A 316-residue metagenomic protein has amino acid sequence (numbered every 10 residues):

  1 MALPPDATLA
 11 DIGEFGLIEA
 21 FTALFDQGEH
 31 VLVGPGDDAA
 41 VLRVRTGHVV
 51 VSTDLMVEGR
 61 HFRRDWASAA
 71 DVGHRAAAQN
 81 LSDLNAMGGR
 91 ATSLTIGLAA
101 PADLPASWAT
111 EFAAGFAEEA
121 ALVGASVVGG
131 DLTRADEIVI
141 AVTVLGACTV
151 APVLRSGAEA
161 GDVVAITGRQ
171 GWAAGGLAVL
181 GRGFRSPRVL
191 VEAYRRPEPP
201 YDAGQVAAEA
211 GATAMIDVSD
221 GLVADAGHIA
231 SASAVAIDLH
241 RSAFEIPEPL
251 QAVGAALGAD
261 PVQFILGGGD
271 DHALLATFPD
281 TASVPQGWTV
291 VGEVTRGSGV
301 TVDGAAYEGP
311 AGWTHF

Functional and structural regions predicted by a protein language model:
M1-D26, A67, P101-S126, T133-I140 (+3 more regions): Glycine-/charge-enriched secondary-structure boundary and capping motifs
M1-S68, M87, I96, E118-E119: Extreme N-terminal cap/leader segments of soluble proteins
R43-T46, M56, A91-A178: Glycine-rich anion-binding loops of enzyme active sites
A69-S93, A114-L122, Q205, V223-I229: Small-aliphatic-rich amphipathic alpha-helix that forms the alpha element of a beta-alpha
T143-L154, R188-A208: Active-site glycine-rich loop that binds ribose-phosphate moieties when present
E159-A160, D202, G267: Residue-level recognition of short, solvent-exposed, well-ordered loop/turn junctions that link secondary-structure
A174-V191: Short, compositionally biased
